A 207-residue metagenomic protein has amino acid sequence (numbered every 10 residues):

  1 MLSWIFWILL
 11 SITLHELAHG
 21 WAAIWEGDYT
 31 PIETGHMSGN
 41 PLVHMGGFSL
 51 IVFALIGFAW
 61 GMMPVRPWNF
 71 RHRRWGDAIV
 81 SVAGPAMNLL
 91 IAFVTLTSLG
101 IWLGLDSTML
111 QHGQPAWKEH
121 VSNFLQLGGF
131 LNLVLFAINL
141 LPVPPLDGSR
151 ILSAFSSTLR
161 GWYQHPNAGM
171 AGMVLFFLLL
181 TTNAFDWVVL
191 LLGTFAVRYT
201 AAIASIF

Functional and structural regions predicted by a protein language model:
M1-F207: Hydrophobic transmembrane alpha-helices and their immediate loop junctions in multi-pass integral membrane proteins
